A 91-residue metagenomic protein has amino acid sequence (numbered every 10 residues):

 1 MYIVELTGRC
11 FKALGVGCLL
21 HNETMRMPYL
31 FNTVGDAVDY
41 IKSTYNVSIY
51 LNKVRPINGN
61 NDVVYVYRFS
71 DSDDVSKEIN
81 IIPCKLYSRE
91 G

Functional and structural regions predicted by a protein language model:
M1-M25: Short aromatic-glycine-(Arg/Gly/Cys) micro-motifs in beta-strand/loop hairpins
N22-M27, S48-L51: Short, low-complexity, polar/charged sequence segments that are solvent-exposed and flexible
Y29-N32: Conserved aromatic
D39-G91: Short, mixed-charge low-complexity intrinsically disordered segments
